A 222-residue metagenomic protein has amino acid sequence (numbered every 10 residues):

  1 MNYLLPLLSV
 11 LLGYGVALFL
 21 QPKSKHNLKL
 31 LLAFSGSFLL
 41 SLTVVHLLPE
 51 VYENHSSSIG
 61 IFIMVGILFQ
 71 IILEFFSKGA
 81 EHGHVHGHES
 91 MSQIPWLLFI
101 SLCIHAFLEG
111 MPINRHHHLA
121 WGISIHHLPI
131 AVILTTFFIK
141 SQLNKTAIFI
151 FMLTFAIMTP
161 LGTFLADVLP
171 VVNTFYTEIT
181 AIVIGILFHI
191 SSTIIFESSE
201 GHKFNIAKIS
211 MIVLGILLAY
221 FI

Functional and structural regions predicted by a protein language model:
M1-I222: Intrinsically disordered, metal-sensing/regulatory segments
